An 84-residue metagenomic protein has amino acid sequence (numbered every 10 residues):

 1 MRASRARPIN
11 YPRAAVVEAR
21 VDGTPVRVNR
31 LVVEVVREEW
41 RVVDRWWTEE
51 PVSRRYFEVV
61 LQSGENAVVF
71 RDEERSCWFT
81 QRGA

Functional and structural regions predicted by a protein language model:
M1-A84: Non-catalytic peripheral regions of nucleotide-handling enzymes
